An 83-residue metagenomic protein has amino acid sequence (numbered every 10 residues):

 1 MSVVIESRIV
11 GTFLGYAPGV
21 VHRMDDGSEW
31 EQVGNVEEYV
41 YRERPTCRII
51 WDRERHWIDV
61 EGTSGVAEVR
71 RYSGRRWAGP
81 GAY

Functional and structural regions predicted by a protein language model:
M1-Y16: Structural detector for short beta-strands of small beta-barrel domains
S2, E61-Y83: Short peripheral tails and domain-boundary helices/loops at the edges of structured domains
A17-H22, H56: Short aromatic-glycine-enriched beta-strand elements
P18, D26, R42-P45: Short, flexible surface segments
E29-W30, G65: Short, isolated positions in well-ordered beta-strands
N35-I50: Short nucleic-acid-contacting surface segments enriched for D/E, G, S/T with interspersed K/R
R42, E54-G62: Short, Lys/Arg- and Gly-enriched loop/turn segments at beta-strand edges
